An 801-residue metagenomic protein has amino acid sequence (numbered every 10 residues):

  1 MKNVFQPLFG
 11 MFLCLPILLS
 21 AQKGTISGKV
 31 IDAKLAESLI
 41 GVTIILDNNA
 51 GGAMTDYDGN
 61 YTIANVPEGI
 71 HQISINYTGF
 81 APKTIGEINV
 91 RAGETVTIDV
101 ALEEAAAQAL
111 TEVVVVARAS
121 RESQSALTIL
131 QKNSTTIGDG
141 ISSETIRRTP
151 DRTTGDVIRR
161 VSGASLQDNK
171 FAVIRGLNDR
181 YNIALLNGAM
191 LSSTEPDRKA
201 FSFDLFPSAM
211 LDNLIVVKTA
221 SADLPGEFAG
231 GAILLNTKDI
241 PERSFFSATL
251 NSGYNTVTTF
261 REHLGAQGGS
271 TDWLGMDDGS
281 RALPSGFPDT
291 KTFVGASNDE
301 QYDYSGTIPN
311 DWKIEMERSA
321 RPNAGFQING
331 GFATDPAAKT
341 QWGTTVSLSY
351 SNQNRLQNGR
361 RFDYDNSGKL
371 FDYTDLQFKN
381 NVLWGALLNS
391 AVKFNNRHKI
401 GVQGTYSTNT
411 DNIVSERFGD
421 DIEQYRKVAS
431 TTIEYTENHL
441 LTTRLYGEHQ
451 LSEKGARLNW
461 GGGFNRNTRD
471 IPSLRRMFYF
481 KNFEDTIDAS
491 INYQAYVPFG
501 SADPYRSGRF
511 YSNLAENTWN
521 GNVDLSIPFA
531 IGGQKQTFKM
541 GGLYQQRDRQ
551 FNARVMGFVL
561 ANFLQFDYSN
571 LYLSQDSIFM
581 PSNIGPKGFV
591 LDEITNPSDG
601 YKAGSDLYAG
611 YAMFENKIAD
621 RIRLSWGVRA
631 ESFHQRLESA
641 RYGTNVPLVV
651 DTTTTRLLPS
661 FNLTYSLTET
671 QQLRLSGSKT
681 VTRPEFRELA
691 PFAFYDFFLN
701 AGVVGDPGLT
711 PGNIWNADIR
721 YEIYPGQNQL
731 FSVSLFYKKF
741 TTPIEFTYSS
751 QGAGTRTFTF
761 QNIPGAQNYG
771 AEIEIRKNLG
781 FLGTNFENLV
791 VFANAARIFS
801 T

Functional and structural regions predicted by a protein language model:
I31-L35, V42-D47, N76-T78, R91 (+3 more regions): Short, acidic, small-residue-rich periplasmic hinge/interaction motif at the N-terminus of Gram-negative outer-membrane
N49-N60: Short, acidic Ser/Thr/Gly-rich low-complexity loop/linker segments typical of extracellular and cell-surface proteins
V114, R118-V173, D179, G188-A222 (+1 more regions): Periplasmic N-terminal accessory/gating domains of Gram-negative outer-membrane beta-barrel systems
A189-M190, T410, R417, D470 (+7 more regions): Surface-exposed extracellular loop regions of Gram-negative outer-membrane beta-barrel proteins, predominantly
I240-F245, D335-G343, N396-R397, S452-R457 (+6 more regions): Short loop/turn motifs that connect adjacent beta-strands in outer-membrane beta-barrel proteins
Y304-S415, L441-T443, P659-F661: Transmembrane beta-barrel wall of Gram-negative outer-membrane proteins
D503-S512, W519, D524-T670, F694: Signature of Gram-negative outer-membrane beta-barrel scaffolds
F736-K739, T757-T801: Gram-negative outer-membrane beta-barrel transporters
